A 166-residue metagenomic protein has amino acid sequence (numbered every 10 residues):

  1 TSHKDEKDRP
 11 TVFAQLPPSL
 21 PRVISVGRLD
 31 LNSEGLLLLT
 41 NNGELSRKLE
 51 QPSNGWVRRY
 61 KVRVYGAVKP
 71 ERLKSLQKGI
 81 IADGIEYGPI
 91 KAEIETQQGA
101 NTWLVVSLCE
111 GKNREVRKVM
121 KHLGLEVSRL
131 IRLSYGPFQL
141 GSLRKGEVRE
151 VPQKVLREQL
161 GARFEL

Functional and structural regions predicted by a protein language model:
T1-L166: Basic, flexible Lys/Arg- and Gly-enriched helix-loop patches that mediate nucleic-acid binding at interfaces with rRNA
